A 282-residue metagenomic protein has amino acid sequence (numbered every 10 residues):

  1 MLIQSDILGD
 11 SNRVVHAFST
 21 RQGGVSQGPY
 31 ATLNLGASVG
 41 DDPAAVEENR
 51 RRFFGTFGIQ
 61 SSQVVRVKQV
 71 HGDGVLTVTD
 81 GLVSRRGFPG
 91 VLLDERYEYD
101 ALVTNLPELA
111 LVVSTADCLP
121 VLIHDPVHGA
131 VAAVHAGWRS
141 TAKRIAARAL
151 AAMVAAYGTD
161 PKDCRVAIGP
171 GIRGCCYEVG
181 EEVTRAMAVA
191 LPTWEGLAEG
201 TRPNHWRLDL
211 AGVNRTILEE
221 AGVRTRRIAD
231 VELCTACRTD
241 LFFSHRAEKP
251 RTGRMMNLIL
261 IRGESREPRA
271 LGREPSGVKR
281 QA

Functional and structural regions predicted by a protein language model:
M1-E274, V278-A282: Active-site microenvironment for binding and transforming phosphate-containing groups
